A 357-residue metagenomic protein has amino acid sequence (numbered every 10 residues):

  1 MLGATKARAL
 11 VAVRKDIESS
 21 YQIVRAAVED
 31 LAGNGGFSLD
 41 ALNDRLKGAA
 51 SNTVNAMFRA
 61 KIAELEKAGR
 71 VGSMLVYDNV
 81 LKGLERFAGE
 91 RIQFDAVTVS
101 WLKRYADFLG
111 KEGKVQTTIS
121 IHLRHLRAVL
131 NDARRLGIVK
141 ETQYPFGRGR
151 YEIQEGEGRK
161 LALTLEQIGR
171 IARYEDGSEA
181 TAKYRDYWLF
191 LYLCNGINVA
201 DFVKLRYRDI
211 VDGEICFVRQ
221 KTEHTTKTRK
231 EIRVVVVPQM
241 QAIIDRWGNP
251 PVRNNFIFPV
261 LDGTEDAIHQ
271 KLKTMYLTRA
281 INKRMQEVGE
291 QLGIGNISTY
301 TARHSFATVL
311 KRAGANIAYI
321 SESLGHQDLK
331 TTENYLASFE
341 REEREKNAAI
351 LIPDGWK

Functional and structural regions predicted by a protein language model:
E29-G113: Basic/aromatic-enriched alpha-helical hairpins
G83-R86, I92-K103, K111-P145, I197: N-terminal DNA-binding recognition helix of tyrosine site-specific recombinases/integrases
Q143-V199, V203: Basic, Lys/Arg- and aromatic-enriched nucleic-acid-binding interface segment
R148-G149, K204-R246: Conserved tyrosine-mediated DNA breakage-rejoining catalytic core shared by Y-recombinases
A162, R219-E223, G263-T264, L324-A349: Catalytic-site neighborhood detector that most strongly recognizes the C-terminal catalytic loop/helix of tyrosine
I168, V237-I294: Active-site/catalytic core of tyrosine-dependent DNA strand-transfer enzymes
S178, N282-E322: Short, basic (Lys/Arg/His-rich) helix/loop patches that form interaction surfaces in the mid-to-C-terminal regions
D209-E214, I294-N296, A315-N334: Short, polar N-cap/turn motifs at the start of nucleic acid-interacting alpha helices
